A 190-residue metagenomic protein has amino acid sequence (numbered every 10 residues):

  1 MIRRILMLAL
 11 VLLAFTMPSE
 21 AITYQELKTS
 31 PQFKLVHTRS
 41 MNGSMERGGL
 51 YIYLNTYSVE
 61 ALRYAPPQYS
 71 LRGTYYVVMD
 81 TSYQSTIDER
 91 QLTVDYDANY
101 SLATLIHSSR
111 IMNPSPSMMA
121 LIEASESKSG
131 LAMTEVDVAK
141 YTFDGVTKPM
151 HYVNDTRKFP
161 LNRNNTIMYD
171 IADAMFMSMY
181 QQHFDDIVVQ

Functional and structural regions predicted by a protein language model:
M1-I2, A61: Intrinsically disordered, low-complexity sequence elements enriched in Ser/Thr/Gly/Pro
I2-L8: Sec-dependent signal peptide recognition, specifically the positively charged N-region followed immediately by
A14-S19: N-terminal signal peptide c-region/cleavage motif recognized by signal peptidases
A21-Q91, D97-Q190: N-terminal secretory-pathway/extracellular module detecting exported/lumenal segments and adjacent signal-anchor/first
